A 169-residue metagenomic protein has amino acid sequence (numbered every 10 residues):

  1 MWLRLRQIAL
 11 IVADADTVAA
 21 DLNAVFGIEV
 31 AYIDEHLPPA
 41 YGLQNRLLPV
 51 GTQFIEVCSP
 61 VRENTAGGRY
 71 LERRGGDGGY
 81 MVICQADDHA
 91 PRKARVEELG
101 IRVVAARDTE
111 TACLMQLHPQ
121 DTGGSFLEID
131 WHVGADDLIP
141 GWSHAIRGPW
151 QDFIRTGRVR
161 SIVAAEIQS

Functional and structural regions predicted by a protein language model:
M1-A19, D77-C84, G134-S169: N-terminal beta-strand motif that seeds the catalytic metal site of vicinal oxygen chelate
W2, R6-Q53, R92-L117, G157 (+1 more regions): Core segments of cupin and vicinal oxygen chelate
A24, Y70-R73, I154-G157: A short alpha-helix capping/helix-coil boundary motif
V30, T65-A66, D137: Short loop/beta submotifs within extracellular cysteine-rich repeat domains
T52-Q53, R62, D87, Q120-D121: Short loop segments at secondary-structure junctions
I55-C84: A broadly used, surface-exposed interaction patch
E56, K93-V159: Vicinal oxygen chelate
D77-G100: A gly/proline- and charged-residue-enriched helix-loop-helix capping module
